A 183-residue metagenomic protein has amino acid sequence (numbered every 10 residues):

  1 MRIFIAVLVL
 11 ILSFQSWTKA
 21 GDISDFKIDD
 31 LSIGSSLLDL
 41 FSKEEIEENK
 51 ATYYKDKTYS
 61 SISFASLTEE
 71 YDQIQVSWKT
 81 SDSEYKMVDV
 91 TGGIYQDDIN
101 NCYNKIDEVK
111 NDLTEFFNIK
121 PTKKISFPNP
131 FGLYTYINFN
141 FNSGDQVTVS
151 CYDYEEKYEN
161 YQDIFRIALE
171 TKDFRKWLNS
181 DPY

Functional and structural regions predicted by a protein language model:
F4-W17: Sec-dependent N-terminal signal peptides
A20-F64, V88-Y183: Non-cytosolic coordination micro-motifs
S61-K86: Compositionally biased P/S/T/G-rich terminal and signal peptide-adjacent segments that lie outside catalytic cores
